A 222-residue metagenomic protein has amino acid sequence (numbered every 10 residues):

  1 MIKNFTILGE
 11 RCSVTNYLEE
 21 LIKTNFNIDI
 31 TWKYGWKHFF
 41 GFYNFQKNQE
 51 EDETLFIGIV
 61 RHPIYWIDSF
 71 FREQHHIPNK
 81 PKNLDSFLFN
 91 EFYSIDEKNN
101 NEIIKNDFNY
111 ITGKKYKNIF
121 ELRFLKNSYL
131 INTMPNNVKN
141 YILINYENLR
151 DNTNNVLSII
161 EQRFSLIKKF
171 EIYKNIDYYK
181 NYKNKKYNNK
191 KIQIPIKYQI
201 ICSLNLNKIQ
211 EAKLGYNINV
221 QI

Functional and structural regions predicted by a protein language model:
M1-F5, K114-Y116, I131-N137, L157 (+1 more regions): PAPS-dependent sulfotransferases, especially Golgi type II membrane carbohydrate sulfotransferases
M1-T54, S69-K80: PAPS-dependent sulfotransferase catalytic core
C12, N27, T31, F87 (+4 more regions): Alpha-helical structural elements
W36-Q49, R123, P195-K208: Extracytoplasmic electrostatic interaction patches
K47-F170, K185, I192: PAPS-dependent sulfotransferase catalytic domain
